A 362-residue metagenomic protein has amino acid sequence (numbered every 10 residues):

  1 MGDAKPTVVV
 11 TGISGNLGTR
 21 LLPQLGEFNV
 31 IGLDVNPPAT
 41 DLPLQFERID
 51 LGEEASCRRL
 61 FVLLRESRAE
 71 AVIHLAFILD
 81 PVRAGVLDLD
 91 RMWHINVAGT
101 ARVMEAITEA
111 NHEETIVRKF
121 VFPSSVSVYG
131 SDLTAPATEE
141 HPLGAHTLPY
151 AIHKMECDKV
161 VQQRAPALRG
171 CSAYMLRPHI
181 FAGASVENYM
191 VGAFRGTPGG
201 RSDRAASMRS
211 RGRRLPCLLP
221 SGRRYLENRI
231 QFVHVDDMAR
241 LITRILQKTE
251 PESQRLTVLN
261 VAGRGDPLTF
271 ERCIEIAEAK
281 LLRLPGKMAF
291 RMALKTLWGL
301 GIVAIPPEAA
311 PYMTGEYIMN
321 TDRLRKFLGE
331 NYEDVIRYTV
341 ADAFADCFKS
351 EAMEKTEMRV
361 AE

Functional and structural regions predicted by a protein language model:
P6-E27: N-terminal Rossmann NAD(P)H-binding glycine-rich loop of SDR-like oxidoreductase domains
L51-V97: NAD(P)H-binding glycine-rich loop region in Rossmannoid oxidoreductase-like domains and their noncatalytic homologs
H94, T134-L176, I180, T197-S202: Catalytic helix-loop patch of NAD(P)-dependent Rossmann-fold dehydrogenases
A101-P149, Y174: Conserved Rossmann-fold NAD(P)-dependent oxidoreductase catalytic core, especially the SDR/UDP-sugar
A165-I230, V235: NAD(P)-dependent short-chain dehydrogenase/reductase
S185, E227-R240, R255-L282, M288-R291: Substrate-binding strand-loop-helix patch in Rossmann-like NAD(P)-dependent oxidoreductase/epimerase domains
F270-E316: Terminal hydrophobic/aromatic helix or amphipathic segment near a protein terminus
T321-E362: Amphipathic terminal alpha-helices
